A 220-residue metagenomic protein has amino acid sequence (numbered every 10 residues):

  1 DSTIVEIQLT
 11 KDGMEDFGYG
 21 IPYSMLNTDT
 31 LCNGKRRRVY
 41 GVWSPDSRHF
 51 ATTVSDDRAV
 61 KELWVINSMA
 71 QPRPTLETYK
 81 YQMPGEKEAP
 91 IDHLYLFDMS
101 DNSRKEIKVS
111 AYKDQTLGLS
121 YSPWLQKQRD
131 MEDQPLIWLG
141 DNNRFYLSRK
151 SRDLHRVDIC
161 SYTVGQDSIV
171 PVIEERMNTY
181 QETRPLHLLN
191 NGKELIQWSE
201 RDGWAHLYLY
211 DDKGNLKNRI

Functional and structural regions predicted by a protein language model:
D1, A51-D57, G85-E88, L136-D141 (+5 more regions): Beta-strand C-termini and the immediately following turn/loop, strongest in propeller blades
S2, M99-N102, T163-D167, D211-G214: Short loop/turn segments that connect beta-strands within beta-propeller blades
I4-V42, T52-L117: Predominantly five- to eight-bladed beta-propeller fold
D16, G85-K87, Y112-L117, E174-N190 (+1 more regions): Beta-propeller and related beta-repeat scaffolds in trafficking/envelope systems
P22-P45, I91-H93, Y121-W138, R184-K193 (+1 more regions): Signature of short aromatic-glycine-proline-rich micro-motifs recurring in repeat-based ectodomains
D29, K105, S122-Q126, V170-E174 (+1 more regions): A short beta-strand motif characteristic of beta-propeller blades
H93-Y95, D158-C160, H206-Y208: A short loop-to-beta-strand structural motif that recurs across blades of beta-propeller domains
A111-K113, L119, H155-V157, S161 (+1 more regions): Hydrophobic helix-coil surface modules that form long, contiguous segments used for peptide/substrate interaction
